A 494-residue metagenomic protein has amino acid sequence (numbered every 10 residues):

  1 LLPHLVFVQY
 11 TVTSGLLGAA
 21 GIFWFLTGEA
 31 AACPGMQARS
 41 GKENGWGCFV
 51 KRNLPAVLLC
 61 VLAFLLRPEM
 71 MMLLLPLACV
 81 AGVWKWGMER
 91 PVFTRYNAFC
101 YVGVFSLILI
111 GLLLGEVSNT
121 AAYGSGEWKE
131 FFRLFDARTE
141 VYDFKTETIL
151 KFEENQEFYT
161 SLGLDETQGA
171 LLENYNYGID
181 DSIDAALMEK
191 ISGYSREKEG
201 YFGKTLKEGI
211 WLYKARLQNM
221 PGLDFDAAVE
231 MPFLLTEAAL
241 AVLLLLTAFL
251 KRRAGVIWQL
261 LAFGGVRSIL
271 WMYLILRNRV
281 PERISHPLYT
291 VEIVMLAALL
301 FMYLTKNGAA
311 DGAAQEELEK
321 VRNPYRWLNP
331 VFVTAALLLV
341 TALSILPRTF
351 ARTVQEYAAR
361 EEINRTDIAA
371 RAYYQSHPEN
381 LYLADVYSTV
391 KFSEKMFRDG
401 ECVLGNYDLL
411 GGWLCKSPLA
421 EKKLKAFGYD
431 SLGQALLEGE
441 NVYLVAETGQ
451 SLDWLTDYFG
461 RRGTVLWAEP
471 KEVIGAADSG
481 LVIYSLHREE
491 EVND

Functional and structural regions predicted by a protein language model:
S14-L17, M72-L75, L270, R277-M302: Hydrophobic/aromatic-rich transmembrane helices and adjacent perimembrane loops
M36, L73-L109: Perimembrane helix-loop-helix junctions
R52-P68, C79, G103-L113: Membrane-interface alpha helices of multi-pass inner-membrane proteins
N53-L54, E69, N97-I108, L304-T349: Signature aromatic-anchored transmembrane alpha helix within multi-pass, membrane-resident enzymes that catalyze glycan
L114-F158, T341-L410: Membrane-embedded, lumen/periplasm-facing catalytic core of multi-pass transferases that use lipid-linked donors
Y123-K214, G405-L419: Membrane-proximal stem/loop segments at transmembrane-domain junctions that anchor or position
Q218-V256: Hydrophobic, aromatic-rich transmembrane alpha-helices and their immediate juxtamembrane boundary segments
E362, V386-G439, D453-E472: Extracytoplasmic
